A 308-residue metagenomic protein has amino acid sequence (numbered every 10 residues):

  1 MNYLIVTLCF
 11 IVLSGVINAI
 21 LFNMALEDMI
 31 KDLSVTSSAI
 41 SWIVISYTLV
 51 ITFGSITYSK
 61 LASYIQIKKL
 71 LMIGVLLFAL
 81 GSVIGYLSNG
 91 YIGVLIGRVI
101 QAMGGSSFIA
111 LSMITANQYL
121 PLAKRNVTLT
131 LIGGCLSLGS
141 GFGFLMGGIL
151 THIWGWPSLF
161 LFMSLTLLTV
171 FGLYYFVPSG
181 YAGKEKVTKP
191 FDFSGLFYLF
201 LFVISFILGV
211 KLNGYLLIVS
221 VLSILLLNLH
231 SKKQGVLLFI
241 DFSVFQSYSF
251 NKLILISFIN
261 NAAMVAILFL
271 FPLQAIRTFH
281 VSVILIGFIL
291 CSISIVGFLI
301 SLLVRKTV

Functional and structural regions predicted by a protein language model:
Y3, A39, K69, I92-G93 (+5 more regions): Residue-level recognition of membrane-helix boundary sites in multi-pass small-molecule transporters
Y3-N18, F22-M24, S37, I43-S46 (+6 more regions): 12-transmembrane solute porter fold
V12, V44, T48, K124-S137 (+6 more regions): Small-residue-rich transmembrane alpha-helices and their cytosolic helix-loop interfaces in multi-pass secondary
L13, L49, V83-I84, V99 (+3 more regions): Hydrophobic residues within the alpha-helical transmembrane core of Major Facilitator Superfamily
M29, I114-T115, Y119, L270 (+1 more regions): A residue-level signal for alpha-helical anchor/packing sites in multi-pass solute transporters
W42-S46, I73, I96-G97, L131 (+4 more regions): Hydrophobic core positions of alpha-helical segments in small-molecule transporters and transporter systems
S55-S59, S63-T188: Helix-loop-helix hairpins in multi-pass membrane proteins, especially solute transporters
W154-L255: Hydrophobic transmembrane-helix bundles of small-molecule transporters
